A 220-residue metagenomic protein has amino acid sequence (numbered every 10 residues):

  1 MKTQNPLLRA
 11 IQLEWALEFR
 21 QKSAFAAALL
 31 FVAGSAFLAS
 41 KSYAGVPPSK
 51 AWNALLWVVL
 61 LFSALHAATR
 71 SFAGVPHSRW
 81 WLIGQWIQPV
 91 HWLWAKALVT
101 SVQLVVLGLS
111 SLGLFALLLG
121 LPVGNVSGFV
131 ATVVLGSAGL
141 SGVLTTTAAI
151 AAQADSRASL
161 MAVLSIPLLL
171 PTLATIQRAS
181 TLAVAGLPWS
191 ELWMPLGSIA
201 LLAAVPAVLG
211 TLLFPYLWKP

Functional and structural regions predicted by a protein language model:
M1-A27: Aromatic- and glycine-rich beta-strand/loop motifs that create alpha-glucan
E18, L65-I83: Transmembrane helix boundary and interhelical loop/hinge segments in multi-pass membrane proteins
K22-Y43, L55-F62, L164-T175, L202-L209: Hydrophobic alpha-helical transmembrane segments of multi-pass membrane transport/permease proteins
S42-A51, G113-V134, S180-L196: Membrane-interfacial helix-loop-helix connectors in multipass membrane proteins
W52-F72: Long, hydrophobic alpha-helical segments
P89-A116: Selective transmembrane-helix segments that form parts of the transport pathway or gating/packing helices in multipass
L117, A203-P220: Junction motif at the cytosolic side of a transmembrane helix
T132-I166, Y216-P220: A structural motif at transmembrane helix-loop-helix junctions in multipass membrane proteins
